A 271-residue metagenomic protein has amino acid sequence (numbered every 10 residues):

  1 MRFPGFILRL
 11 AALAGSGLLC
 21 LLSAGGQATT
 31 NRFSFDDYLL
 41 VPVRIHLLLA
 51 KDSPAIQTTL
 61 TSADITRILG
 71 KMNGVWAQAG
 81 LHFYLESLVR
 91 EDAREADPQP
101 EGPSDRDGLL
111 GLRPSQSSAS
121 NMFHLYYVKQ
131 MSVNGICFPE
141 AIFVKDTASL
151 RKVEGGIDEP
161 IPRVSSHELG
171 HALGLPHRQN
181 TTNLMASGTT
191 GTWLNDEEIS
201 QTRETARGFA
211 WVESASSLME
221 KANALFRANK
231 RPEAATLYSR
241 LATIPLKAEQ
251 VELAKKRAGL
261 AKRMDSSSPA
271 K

Functional and structural regions predicted by a protein language model:
M1-I7: N-terminal secretory signal peptides that target proteins for export/translocation
A11-L21: Bacterial N-terminal signal peptides
Q27-S120, M131, Y238, P245-L246: Propeptide-to-catalytic entry region of secreted or membrane-anchored zinc metalloproteases
N31-F33, K152-L218: The catalytic-center signature of Zn2+-dependent metalloproteases
F33-F35, L112-R178: Active-site-proximal segment of zinc-dependent metalloprotease catalytic domains
I45, L85, H124-Y127, F143-V144 (+1 more regions): Structural recognition of the beta-strand scaffold that forms the well-ordered cores of secreted hydrolase catalytic
M72-G80, E168-L169, L173-H177, T189 (+2 more regions): Sec/Tat-exported extracytoplasmic proteins
M185-K271: Replace "(M1/M4/M9/M12/WLM)" with "(e.g., M1/M4/M8/M9/M12/M26/WLM)" and add "not limited to" to clarify scope
